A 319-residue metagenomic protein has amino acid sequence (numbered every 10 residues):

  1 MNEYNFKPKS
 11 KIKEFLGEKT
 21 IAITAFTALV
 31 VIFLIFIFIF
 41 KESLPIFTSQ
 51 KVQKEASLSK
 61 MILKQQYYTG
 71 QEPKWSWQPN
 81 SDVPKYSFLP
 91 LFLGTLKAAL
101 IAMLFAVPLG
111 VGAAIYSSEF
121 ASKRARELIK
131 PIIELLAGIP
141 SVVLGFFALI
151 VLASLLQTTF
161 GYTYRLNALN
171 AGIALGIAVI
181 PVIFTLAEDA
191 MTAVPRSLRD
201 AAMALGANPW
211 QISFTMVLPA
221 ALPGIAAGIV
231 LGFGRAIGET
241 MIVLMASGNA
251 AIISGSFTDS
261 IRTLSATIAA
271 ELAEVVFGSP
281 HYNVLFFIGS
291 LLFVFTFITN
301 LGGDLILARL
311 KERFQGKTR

Functional and structural regions predicted by a protein language model:
Y4-K19, K41-A102, A270-S279: Periplasmic/extracellular loop-to-transmembrane helix junction in inner-membrane transport proteins
E18, L109-A148, L186, R313-R319: Cytoplasmic-entry segments and transmembrane alpha-helices of multi-pass inner-membrane transporters
K85-Y116, I229, I298: Transmembrane alpha-helix signature in integral membrane proteins
P108-I115, I132, V143, N170 (+6 more regions): Membrane-embedded alpha-helices of multi-pass transport/permease systems
E134-V179: Generic hydrophobic transmembrane alpha-helix motif, especially the helices
Q157-T159, V243-F293: Interhelical loop and adjacent transmembrane-helix boundary motif in polytopic membrane transport permeases
L186, P195, M203, P209-A246: Transmembrane alpha-helices
E188-T192, R196, M203, V230 (+1 more regions): C-terminal transmembrane helix and the adjacent membrane-cytosol boundary/short C-terminal tail of inner/organellar
